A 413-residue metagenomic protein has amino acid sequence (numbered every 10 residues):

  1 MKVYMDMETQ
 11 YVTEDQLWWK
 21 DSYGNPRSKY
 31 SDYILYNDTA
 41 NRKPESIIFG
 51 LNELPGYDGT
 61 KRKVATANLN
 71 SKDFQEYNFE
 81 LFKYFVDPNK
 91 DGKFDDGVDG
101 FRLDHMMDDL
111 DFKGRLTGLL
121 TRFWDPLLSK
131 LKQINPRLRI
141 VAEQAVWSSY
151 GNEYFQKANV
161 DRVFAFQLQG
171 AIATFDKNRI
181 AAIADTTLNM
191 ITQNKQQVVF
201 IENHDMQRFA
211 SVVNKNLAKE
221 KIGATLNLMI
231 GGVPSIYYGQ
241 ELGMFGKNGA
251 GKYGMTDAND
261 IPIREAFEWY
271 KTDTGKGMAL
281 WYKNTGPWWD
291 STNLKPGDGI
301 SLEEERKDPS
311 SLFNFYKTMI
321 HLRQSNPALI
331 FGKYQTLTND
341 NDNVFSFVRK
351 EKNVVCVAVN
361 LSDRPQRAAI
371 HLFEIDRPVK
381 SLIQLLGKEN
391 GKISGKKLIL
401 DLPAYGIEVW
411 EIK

Functional and structural regions predicted by a protein language model:
M1-D95, Q133: Substrate-binding/active-site clefts of carbohydrate-active enzymes
Y4, R139-V141, I236: Structural detector of well-ordered beta-strand residues that form the stable sheet scaffold of enzyme domains
Q10-R27, N37-A40, E80, F94-Q197 (+6 more regions): Active-site-proximal helices and loops of the catalytic beta/alpha 8
L51-N70, M107-D109, N203-F209, T292-E304: Short glycine/proline-rich turn/loop motifs
F74-N89, F123, L127, I183-T187 (+3 more regions): Alpha-helical packing segments of well-folded alpha/beta enzyme cores
N194, V212-A368, I375: Loop/helix patches that line or flank the sugar-binding groove of alpha-linked glycan CAZymes
F373-K388: Solvent-exposed beta-hairpin/edge-strand motifs
I393-K413: C-terminal beta-strand-rich structural cap/linker in extracellular carbohydrate-active enzymes
